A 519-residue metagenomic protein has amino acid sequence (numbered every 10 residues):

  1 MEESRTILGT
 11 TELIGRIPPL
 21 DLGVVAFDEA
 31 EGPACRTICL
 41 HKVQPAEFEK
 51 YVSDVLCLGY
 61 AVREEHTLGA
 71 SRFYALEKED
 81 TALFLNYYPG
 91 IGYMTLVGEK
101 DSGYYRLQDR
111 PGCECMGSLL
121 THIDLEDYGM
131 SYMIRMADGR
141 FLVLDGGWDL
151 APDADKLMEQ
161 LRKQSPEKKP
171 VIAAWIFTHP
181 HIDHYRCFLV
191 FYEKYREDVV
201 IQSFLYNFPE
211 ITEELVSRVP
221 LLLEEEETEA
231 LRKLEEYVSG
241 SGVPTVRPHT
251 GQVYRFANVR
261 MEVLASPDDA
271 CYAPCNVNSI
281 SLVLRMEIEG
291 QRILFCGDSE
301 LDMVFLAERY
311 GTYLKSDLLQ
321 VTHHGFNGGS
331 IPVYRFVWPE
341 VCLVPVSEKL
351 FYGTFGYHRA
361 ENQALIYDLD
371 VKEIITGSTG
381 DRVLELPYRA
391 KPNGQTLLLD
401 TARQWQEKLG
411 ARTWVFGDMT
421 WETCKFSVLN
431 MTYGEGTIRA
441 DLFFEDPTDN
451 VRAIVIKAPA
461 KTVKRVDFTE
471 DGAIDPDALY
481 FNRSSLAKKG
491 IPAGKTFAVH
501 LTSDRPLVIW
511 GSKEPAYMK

Functional and structural regions predicted by a protein language model:
M1-I38: Compositionally biased P/S/T/G-rich terminal and signal peptide-adjacent segments that lie outside catalytic cores
K42-E64: Amphipathic alpha-helical segments
V62-L83: Ser/Thr-rich, low-complexity intrinsically disordered terminal regions
E99-P170, S239, V243-K315, V383-Q404: Core dinuclear metal-dependent hydrolase active-site scaffold
Y128, L150-A151, P180-R186, I211-E214 (+5 more regions): Active-site environment of divalent metal-dependent phosphoester hydrolases
G139-L142, A151-P209, R309-F326, W338-L343: Active-site metal-binding motif and surrounding structural segment of the metallo-beta-lactamase
S203, I211, L215-N278, V341 (+1 more regions): Binuclear metal-ion centers of metallo-dependent hydrolases, dominated by the metallo-beta-lactamase
Q395, L399-K519: Gly/Pro-rich, tryptophan- and cysteine-flecked surface segments typical of secreted/extracellular proteins
